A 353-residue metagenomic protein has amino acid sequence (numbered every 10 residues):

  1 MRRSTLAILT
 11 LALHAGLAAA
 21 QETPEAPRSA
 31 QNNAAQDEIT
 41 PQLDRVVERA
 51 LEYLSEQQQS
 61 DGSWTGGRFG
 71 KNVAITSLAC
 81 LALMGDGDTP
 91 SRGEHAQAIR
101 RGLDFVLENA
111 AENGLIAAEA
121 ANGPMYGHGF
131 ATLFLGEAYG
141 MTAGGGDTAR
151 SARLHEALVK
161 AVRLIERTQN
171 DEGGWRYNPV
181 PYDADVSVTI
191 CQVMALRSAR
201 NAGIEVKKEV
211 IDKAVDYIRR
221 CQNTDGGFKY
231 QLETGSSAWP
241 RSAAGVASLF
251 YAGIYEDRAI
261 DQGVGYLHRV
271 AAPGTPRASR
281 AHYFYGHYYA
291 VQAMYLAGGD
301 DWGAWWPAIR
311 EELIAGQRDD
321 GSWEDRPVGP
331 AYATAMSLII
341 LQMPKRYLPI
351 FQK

Functional and structural regions predicted by a protein language model:
M1-A7: Bacterial N-terminal signal peptides that target proteins for export
A7-G16: Bacterial N-terminal signal peptides
Q21-R49, S63-A98, A111-D212, R220-A308 (+1 more regions): An alpha-helical repeat/solenoid feature that recognizes helix-turn-helix modules
S55-Q58: Large, well-folded core regions of big proteins
L103-V106: Patatin-like phospholipase
I314-R318: Predominantly the C-terminal beta-signal and adjacent terminal strand-loop region of outer-membrane beta-barrel
